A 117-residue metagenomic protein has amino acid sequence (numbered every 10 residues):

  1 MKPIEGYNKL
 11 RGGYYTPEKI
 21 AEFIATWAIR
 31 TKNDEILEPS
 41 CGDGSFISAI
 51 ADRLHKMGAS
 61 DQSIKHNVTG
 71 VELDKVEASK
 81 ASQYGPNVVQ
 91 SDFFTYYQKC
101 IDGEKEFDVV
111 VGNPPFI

Functional and structural regions predicted by a protein language model:
M1-I117: SAM-dependent methyltransferase catalytic region
